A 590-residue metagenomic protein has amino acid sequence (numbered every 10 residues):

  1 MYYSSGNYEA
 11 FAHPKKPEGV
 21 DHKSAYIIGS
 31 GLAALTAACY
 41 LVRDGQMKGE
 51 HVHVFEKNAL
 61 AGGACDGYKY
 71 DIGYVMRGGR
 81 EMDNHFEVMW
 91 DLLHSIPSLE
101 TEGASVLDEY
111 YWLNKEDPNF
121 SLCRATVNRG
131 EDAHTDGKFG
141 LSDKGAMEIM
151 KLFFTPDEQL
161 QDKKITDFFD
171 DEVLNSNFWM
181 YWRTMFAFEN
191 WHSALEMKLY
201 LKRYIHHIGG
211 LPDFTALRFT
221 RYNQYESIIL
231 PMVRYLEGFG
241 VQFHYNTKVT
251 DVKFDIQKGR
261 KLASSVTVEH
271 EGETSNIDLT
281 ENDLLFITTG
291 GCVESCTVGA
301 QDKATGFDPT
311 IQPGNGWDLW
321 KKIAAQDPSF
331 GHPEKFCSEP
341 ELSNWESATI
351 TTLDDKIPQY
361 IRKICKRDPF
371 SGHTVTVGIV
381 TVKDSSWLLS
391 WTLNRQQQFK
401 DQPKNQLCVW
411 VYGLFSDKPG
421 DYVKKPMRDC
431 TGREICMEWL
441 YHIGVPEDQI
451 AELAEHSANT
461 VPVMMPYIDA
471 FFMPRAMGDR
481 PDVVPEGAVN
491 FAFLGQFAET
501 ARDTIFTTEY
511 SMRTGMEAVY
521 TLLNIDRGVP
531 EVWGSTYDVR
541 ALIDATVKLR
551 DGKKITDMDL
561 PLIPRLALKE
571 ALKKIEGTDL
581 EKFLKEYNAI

Functional and structural regions predicted by a protein language model:
M1-A25, R43-H51, K69, A545 (+1 more regions): Extreme N-terminal leader/targeting segments of oxidoreductases
M1-Y3, A37, L41, G45-N84 (+6 more regions): Beta1-alpha1 glycine-rich phosphate/pyrophosphate-binding loop at the start of Rossmann-like nucleotide-binding domains
H13, G19-E148: N-terminal glycine-rich phosphate/pyrophosphate-binding loop and immediately adjacent elements
V88-S95, Y181, S227-G238, E434-H442 (+1 more regions): Amphipathic alpha-helical segments that form well-ordered structural scaffolds and often line/cohere around active
L99-H206, L217-F219: Rossmann-like flavin
G103-Y111, Y245, R527-Y537: Short, glycine/acidic-rich hinge or "gate" loops at secondary-structure transitions that mediate conformational
K202-L284, T289-G290, D302-K303, D308-W317: Helical element adjacent to the flavin cofactor pocket in flavoenzyme catalytic cores
H206-T220, N282-L284, T289, V293-T514 (+1 more regions): C-terminal segments that line or cap access tunnels to active or ligand-binding sites in enzymes and enzyme-associated
